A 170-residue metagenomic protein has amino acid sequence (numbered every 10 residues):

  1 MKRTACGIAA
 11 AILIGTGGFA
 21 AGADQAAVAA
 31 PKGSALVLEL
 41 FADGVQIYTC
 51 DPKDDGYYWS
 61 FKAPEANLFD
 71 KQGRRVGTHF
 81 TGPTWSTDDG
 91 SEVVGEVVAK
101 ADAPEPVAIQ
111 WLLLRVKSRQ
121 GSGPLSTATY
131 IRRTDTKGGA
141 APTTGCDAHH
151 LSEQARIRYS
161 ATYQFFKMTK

Functional and structural regions predicted by a protein language model:
M1-T4: Positively charged n-region of N-terminal signal peptides that target proteins for export
G7-T16: Bacterial N-terminal signal peptides
G18-A23: Sec/Tat signal peptide C-region and signal peptidase I cleavage site
D24-I47, D54-K170: Primary mode marks residue(s) on the alpha4-beta5-alpha5 output face of response regulator receiver
